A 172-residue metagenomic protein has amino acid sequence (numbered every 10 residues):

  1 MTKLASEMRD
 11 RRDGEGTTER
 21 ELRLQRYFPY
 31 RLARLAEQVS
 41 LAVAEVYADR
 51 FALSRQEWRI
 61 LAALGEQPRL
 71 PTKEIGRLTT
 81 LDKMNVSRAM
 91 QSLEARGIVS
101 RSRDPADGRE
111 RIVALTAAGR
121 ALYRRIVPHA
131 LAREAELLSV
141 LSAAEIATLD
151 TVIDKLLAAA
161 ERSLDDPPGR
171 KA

Functional and structural regions predicted by a protein language model:
M1-F51, A172: N-terminal leader segment of winged-helix/HTH proteins
T2-D13, R69, L78, Q91-K155: Charged, amphipathic alpha-helical coiled-coil/dimerization segments
R23, Y30, L41-N85, L164-R170: N-terminal helix-turn-helix DNA-binding core of bacterial DNA-binding proteins
L35, V39, R50, Q67 (+2 more regions): Histidine kinase transmitter module recognition
E37-S40, R69, A135, I146 (+2 more regions): Generic structural signal for secondary-structure transition and capping sites
A63-Q67, V152, A159: Short amphipathic alpha-helical elements of helix-turn-helix/winged-helix folds
